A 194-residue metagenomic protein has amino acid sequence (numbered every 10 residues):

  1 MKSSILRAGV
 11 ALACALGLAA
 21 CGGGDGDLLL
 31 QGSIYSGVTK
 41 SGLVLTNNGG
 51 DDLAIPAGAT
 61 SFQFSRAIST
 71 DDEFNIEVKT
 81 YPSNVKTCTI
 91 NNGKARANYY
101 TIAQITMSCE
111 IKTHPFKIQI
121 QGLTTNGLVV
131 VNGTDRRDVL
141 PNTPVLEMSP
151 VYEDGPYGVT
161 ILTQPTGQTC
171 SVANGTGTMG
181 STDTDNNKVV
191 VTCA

Functional and structural regions predicted by a protein language model:
M1-V10: Bacterial N-terminal signal peptides that target proteins for export
G17-A20: C-terminal motif of bacterial Sec signal peptides marking the signal peptidase cleavage site
G23-D25, G32-S33, V78, A97-I118 (+1 more regions): Conserved "repeat-terminator" motif of extracellular CCP/Sushi domains
Q31-L43, K117-L128: Structural motif
Y35, F64-R96, M148-M179: Surface-exposed interfaces of beta-sheet-rich extracellular modules
S41-G49, I76, I90, N126-T134 (+2 more regions): Change to "...patches in solvent-exposed regions of secreted, membrane-anchored, or virion-exposed structural
G50-S61, T134-V145: Short, acidic Ser/Thr/Gly-rich low-complexity loop/linker segments typical of extracellular and cell-surface proteins
T60-R66, A103-I105, P144-E147, N187-V189: Short strand-edge motifs at loop-to-beta-strand transitions and within beta-strands of extracellular beta-rich domains
